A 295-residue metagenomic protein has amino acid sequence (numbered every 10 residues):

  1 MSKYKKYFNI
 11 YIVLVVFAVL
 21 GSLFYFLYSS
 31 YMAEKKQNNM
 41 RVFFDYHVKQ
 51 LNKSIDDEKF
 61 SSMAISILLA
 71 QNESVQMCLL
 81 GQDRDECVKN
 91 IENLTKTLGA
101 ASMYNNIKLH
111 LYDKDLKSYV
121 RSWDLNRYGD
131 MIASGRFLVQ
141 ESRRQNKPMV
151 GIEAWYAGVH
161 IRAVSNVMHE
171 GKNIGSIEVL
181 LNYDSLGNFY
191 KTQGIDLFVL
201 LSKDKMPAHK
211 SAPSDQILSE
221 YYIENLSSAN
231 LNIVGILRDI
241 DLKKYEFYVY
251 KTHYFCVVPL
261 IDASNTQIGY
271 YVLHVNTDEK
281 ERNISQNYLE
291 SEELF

Functional and structural regions predicted by a protein language model:
K3-A18: N-terminal signal-anchor/signal peptide hydrophobic helix marking the start of the first transmembrane segment
K6, V19-G81, A100-I107, K147 (+5 more regions): Juxtamembrane extracytoplasmic/periplasmic/luminal helical "stalk" adjacent to the first N-terminal
E86-M103, R136, K147-V150, M168-D215 (+1 more regions): Solvent-exposed, extracytoplasmic
A100-S102, K117-I177, K243-V249: Extracytoplasmic/periplasmic ligand-binding sensor regions of membrane-associated signaling proteins
Y112-D113, K117-W123, R162-V164, P207-E220: Amphipathic coiled-coil signal-relay and dimerization helices
S122-L125, L181, V272-D278: Short beta->alpha transition motifs characteristic of CBS
R162-E170, N182, F255-N265: A short, hydrophobic, proline-anchored segment that marks a local hinge/packing element in signaling and regulatory
S227-F295: Extracellular/periplasmic juxtamembrane segments that couple receptor/chemosensory ectodomains to their
